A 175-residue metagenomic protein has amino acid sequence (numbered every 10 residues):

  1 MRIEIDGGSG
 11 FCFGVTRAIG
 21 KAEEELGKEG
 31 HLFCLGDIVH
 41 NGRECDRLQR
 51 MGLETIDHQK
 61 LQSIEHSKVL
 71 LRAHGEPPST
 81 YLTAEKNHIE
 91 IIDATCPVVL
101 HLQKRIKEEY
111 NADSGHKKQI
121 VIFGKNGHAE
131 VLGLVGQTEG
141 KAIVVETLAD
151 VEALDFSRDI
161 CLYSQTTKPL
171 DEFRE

Functional and structural regions predicted by a protein language model:
M1-E175: The feature marks the mature, well-folded catalytic cores of soluble enzymes
